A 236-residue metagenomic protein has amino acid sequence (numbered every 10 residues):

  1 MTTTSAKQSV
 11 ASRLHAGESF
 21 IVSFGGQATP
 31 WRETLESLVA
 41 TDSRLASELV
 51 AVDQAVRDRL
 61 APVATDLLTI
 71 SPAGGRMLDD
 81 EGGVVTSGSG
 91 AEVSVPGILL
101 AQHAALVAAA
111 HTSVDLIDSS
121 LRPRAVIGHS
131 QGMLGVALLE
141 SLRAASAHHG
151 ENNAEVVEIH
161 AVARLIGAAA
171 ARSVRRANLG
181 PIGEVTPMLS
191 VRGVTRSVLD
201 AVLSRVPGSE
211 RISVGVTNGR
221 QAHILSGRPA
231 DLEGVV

Functional and structural regions predicted by a protein language model:
K7-I127, L225: Helix-rich "cap/lid" substructures immediately adjacent to catalytic or cofactor-binding pockets
A28-W31, G135, A230: Short, flexible micro-motifs
R32-T34, V136-L138, V235: Short glycine-/acidic-enriched loop or helix-start segments at secondary-structure transitions that form or flank
V95-H103, M133, I182-E184, R196: Short alpha-helical patches at coil-to-helix transitions and adjacent helical residues in well-structured domains
G128-L138: Glycine-rich nucleophile elbow surrounding the catalytic serine of serine-hydrolase chemistry
L139-V236: Alpha/beta catalytic cores of group-transfer enzymes, especially the acyltransferase/condensing modules of polyketide
